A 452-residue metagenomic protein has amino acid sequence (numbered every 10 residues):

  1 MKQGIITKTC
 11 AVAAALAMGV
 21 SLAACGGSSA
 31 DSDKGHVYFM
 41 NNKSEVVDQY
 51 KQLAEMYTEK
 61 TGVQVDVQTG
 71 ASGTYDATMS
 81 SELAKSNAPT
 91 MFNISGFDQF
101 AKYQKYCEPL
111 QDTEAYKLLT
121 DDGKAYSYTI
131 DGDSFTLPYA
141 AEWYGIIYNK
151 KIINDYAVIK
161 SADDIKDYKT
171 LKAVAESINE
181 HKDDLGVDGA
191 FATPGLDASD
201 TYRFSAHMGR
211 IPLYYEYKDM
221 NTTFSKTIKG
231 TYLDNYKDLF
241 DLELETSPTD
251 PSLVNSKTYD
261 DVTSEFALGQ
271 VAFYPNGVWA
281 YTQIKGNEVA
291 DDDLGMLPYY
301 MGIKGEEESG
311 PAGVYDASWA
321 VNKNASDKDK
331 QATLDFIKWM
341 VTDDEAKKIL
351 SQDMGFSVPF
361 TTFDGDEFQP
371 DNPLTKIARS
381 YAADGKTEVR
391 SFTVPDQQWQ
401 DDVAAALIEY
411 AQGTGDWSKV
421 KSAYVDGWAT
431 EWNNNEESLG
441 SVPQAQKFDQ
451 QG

Functional and structural regions predicted by a protein language model:
M1-Y38, E59, Q64, N433-G452: Short, low-complexity disordered leader/linker segments with a strong preference for bacterial N-terminal type II
M56-D122, K151-K166, A272-F273, S418: Extracytoplasmic "Venus flytrap"/periplasmic binding protein-like
K60, G132, Y156, N287-M354: Extracytoplasmic/periplasmic substrate-recognition and gating elements
E82, T90, K117-I153, E306-A312 (+1 more regions): A structural signal for short loop-to-beta-strand junctions that line the ligand-binding cleft of periplasmic/secreted
S95-I147, V174, R203, H207 (+1 more regions): Hinge/lid segment of periplasmic solute-binding proteins
F135-Y139, Y144, T170-S225, V271: Extracytoplasmic/periplasmic solute-binding protein
A175-E176, N221-S256: Glycine-centered hinge/linker elements that transmit conformational signals in sensory and ligand-binding systems
L297-Y299, S351-E409, E437-G452: Long, aromatic- and glycine/proline-rich binding clefts that accommodate carbohydrate-like moieties
